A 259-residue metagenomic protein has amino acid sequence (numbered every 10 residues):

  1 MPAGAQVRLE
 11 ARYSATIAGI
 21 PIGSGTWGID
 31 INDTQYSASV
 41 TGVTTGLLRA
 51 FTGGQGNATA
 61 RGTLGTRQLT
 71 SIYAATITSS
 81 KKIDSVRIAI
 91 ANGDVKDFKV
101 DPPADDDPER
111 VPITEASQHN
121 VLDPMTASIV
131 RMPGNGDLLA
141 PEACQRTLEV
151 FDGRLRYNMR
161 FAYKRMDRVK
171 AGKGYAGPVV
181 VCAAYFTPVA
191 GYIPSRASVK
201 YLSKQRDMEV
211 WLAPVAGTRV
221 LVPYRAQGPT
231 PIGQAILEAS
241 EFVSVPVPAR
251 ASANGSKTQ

Functional and structural regions predicted by a protein language model:
P2-N92, G136-Q259: Acidic, serine/threonine-rich low-complexity disordered tracts
T78-T126: Internal, conserved structured core segments that host functional sites
P124-G136: Long, charge-rich C-terminal accessory regions
